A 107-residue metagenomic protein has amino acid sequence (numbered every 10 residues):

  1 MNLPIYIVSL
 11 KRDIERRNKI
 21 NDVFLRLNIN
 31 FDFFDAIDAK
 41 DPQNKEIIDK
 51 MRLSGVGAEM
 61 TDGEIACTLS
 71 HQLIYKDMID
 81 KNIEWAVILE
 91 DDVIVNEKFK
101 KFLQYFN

Functional and structural regions predicted by a protein language model:
M1-L89, V93-N107: An acidic/histidine-cluster motif and surrounding catalytic segment that typifies divalent-metal-assisted enzyme active
